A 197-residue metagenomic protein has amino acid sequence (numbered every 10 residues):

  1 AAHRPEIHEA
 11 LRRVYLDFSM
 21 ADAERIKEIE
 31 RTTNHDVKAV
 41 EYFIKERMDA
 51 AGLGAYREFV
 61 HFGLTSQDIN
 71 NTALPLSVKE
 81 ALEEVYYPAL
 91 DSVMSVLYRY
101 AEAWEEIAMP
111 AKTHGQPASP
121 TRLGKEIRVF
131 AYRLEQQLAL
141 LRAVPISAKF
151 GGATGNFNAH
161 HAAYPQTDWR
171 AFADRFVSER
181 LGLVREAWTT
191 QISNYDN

Functional and structural regions predicted by a protein language model:
A1-H160, Y164-S178: A helix-coil-helix interface module used to build multimeric assemblies and to scaffold catalytic/cofactor sites
P165-N197: Acidic, glycine-rich loop-and-beta core segments that form the ion-binding/anion-interacting portion of active sites
